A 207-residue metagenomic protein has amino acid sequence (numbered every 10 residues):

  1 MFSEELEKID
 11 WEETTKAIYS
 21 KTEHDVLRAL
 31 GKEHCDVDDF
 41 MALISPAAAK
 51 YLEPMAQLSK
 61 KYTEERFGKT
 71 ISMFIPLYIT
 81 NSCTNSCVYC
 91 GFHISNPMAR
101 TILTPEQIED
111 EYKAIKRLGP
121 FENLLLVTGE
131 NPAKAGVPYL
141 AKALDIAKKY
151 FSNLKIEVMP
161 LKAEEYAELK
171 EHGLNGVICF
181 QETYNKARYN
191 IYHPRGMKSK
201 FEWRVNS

Functional and structural regions predicted by a protein language model:
M1-F74, N85: Flexible, acidic/Gly-rich N-terminal and inter-domain linker regions that tether and position cofactor-handling modules
F40, I44, I75-L77, L125-A135: Glycine-rich, proline-tolerant flexible connector loops at the mouths of alpha/beta enzymes
P46-Y51, S82, L118-P120, K134-G136: Short, charged helix-to-loop "capping" segments that act as catalytic/coupling loops
T63, I71-I79, V158, Q181 (+1 more regions): Long, contiguous hydrophobic alpha-helical segments, chiefly transmembrane helices and signal peptides
F67-Q107: Canonical Radical SAM [4Fe-4S] cluster-binding loop centered on the CxxxCxxC motif and its immediate flanking residues
I94-E109, I115-S207: Core AdoMet radical
